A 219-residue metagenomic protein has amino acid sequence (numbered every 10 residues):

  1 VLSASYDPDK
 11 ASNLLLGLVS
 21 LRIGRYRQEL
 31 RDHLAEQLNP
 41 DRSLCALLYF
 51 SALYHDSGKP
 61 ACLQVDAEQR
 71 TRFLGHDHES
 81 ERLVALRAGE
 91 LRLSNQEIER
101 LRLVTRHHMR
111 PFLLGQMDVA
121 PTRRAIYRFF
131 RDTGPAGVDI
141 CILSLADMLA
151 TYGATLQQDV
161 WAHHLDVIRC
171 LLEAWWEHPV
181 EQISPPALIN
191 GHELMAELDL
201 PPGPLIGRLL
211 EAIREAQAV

Functional and structural regions predicted by a protein language model:
V1-L145, L156: Conserved, hydrophobic alpha-helical core segments of structured domains
A85-R92, T151-V219: Charged substrate- and nucleic-acid-binding regions of tRNA-handling and nucleotidyl-transfer enzymes, centered on
M148: Acidic/histidine-rich
